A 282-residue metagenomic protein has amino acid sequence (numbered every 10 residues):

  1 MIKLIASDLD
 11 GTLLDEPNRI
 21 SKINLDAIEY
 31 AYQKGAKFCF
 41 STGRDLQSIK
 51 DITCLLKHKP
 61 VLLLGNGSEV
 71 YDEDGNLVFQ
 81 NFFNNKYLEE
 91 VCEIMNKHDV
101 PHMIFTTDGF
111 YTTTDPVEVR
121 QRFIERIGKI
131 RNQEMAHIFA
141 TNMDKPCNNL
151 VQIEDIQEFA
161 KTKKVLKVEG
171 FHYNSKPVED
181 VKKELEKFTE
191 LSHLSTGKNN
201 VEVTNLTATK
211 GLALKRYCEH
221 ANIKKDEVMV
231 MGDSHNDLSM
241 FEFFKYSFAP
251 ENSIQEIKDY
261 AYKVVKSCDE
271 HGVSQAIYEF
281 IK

Functional and structural regions predicted by a protein language model:
M1-L4, D8, D15, I20-S21 (+3 more regions): Mg2+-dependent phosphoryl-transfer enzymes with acidic/Ser/Thr/Gly-rich catalytic loops
L4-R19, D74-Q80, V168-E169: Metal-dependent phosphoesterase signature
E16-P17, I49-D51, E73-D74, T113-T114 (+4 more regions): Short glycine-/acidic-enriched loop or helix-start segments at secondary-structure transitions that form or flank
K22-I130: Active-site phosphate-binding/coordination module
G35, K57, D99, T189-E190 (+2 more regions): Residue-level detector of structured alpha->beta connecting loops
D45, Y87, S195-T196, D269: Short loop/turn segments at beta->alpha junctions
S68-D74, C92, K129-F139, A221-K224 (+1 more regions): Short, basic, helix/turn surface patches
V100, D108-M231: Conserved acidic, metal-coordinating active-site core of Asp-based, Mg2+-dependent phosphoryl-transfer enzymes
